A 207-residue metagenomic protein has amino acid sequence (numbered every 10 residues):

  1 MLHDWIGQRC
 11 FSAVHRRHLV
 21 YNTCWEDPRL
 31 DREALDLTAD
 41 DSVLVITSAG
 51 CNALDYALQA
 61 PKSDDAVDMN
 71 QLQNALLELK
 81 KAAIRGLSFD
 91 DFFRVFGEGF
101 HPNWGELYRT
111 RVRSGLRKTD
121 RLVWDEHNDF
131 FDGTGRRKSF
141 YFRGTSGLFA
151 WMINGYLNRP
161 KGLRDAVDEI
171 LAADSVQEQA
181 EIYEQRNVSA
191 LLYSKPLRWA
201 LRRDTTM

Functional and structural regions predicted by a protein language model:
M1-Y21: N-terminal regions that are enriched for targeting/export leaders and immediately downstream pro/stem segments
H18-S42, C51, D55: Conserved alpha-helix/loop element of class I SAM-dependent methyltransferases that forms part of the SAM/SAH-binding
A39-S48, S63-D65: Conserved class I S-adenosyl-L-methionine
T47-C51, L72: Short, well-structured alpha-helical interface segments that form or flank functional binding sites
A57-P61: Gly/Ala-rich phosphate-binding loop of Rossmann-like dinucleotide-binding domains, activating on the conserved
A66-Q71: Conserved acidic E/D residue at the C-terminus of a beta-strand in Rossmann-like folds
L72-M207: Class I S-adenosyl-L-methionine-dependent methyltransferase module
